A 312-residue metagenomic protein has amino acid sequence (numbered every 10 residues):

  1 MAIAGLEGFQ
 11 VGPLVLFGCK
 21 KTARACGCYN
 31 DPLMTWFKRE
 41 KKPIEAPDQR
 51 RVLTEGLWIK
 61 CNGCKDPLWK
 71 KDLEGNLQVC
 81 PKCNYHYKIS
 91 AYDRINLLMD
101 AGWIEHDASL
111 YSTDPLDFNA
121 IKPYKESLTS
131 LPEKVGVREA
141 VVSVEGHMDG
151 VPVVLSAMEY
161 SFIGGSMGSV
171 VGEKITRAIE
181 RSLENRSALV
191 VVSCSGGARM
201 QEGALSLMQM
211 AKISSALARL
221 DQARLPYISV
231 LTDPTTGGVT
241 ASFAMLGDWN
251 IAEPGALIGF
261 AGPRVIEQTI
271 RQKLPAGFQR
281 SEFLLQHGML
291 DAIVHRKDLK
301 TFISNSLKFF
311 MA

Functional and structural regions predicted by a protein language model:
C19, C26-C28: Cysteine-centered motifs
K41-Q49, I59-K60, Y87-S143: An N-cap/entry alpha-helix motif that binds or orients negatively charged groups
D48-W58, L68-E74: Short, flexible, mixed-charge glycine/proline-rich loop motifs that serve as phosphate/nucleic-acid-contacting
C61-C64, C80-C83: Short cysteine-rich clusters marking metal-coordination/redox-active sites
P67-L68, H86-Y87: Cys/His-rich microdomains that often coordinate metals
V142-D221, I228: Cleft-lining beta-strand/loop regions that shape enzyme active-site pockets
S193-M311: Conserved catalytic cores of soluble enzyme domains, especially glycine-rich substrate-binding beta-alpha loops
